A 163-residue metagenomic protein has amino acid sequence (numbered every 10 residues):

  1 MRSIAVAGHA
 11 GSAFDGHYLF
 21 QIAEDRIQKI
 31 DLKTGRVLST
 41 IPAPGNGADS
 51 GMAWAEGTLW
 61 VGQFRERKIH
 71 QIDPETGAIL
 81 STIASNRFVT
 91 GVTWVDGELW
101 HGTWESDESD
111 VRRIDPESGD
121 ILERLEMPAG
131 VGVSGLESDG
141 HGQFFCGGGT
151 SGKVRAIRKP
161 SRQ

Functional and structural regions predicted by a protein language model:
M1-I4, R36-P42, A78-I83, D120-E126: A short beta-strand motif characteristic of beta-propeller blades
A5-A10, A43-D49, S85-T90, M127-V133: Short coil/turn segments at the loop-to-beta-strand junctions that recur within blades of beta-propeller repeat folds
F14-G16, W54-E56, W94-D96, S138-H141: Residue-level detector of Asp-centered blade-edge/turn motifs that repeat once per structural unit in beta-propeller
F20-D25, V61-E66, H101-S106, C146-T150: Conserved beta-strand positions in repeat-built beta-propeller and related beta-rich domains
R26-Q28, K68-H70, S109-R112, K153-A156: A short loop-to-beta-strand structural motif that recurs across blades of beta-propeller domains
D31-G35, D73-G77, D115-G119, R158-R162: Short loop/turn segments that connect beta-strands within beta-propeller blades
V89-R112: Loop/turn-rich, solvent-exposed surfaces of beta-rich toroidal or solenoidal domains
V131-Q163: Blade-level signature of beta-propeller repeat domains, shared across WD40, Kelch, NHL, RCC1 and BNR/Asp-box propellers
